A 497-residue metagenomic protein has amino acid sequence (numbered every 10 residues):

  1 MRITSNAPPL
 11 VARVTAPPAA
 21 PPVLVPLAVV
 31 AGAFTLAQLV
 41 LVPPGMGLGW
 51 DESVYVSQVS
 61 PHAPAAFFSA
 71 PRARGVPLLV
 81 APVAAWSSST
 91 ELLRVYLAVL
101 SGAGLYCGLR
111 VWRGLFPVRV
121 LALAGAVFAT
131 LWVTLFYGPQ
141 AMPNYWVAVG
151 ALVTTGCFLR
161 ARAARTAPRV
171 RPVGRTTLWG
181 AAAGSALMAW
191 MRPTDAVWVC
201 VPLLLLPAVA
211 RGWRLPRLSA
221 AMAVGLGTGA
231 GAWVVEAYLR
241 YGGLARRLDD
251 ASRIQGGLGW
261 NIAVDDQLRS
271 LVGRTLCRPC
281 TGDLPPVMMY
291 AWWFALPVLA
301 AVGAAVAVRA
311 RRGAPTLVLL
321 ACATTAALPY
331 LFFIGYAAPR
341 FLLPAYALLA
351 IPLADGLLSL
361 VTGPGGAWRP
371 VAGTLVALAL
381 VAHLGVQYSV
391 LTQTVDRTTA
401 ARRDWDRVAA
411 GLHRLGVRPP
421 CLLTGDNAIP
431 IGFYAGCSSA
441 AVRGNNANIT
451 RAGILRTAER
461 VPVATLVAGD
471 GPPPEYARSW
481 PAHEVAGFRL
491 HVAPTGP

Functional and structural regions predicted by a protein language model:
I3-N6, R160-V170, G174, L178 (+3 more regions): Perimembrane helix-loop-helix junctions
A28-A31, G227, I351, L357-V390: Signature aromatic-anchored transmembrane alpha helix within multi-pass, membrane-resident enzymes that catalyze glycan
Q38, D195, P216-W292: Membrane-lumen/periplasm interface segments of specific transmembrane helices in polyprenyl phosphate-linked
V42-V56, F67-V80, S88-E91, R240-L248 (+2 more regions): Extracytoplasmic catalytic/substrate-binding loops of multi-pass membrane glycan-assembly enzymes
V95-F116, V153: Transmembrane-helix motifs of polytopic, lipid-linked glycan transferases
L97, V133, P139-W146, A338: Short acidic/glycine- and proline-prone juxtamembrane loop motifs at membrane-interface regions of multi-pass membrane
P207, C280-T316, A326: Hydrophobic, aromatic-rich transmembrane alpha-helices and their immediate juxtamembrane boundary segments
R402, A410-R451, E459-G471: Short periplasmic/luminal acceptor-recognition loop of GT-C membrane glycosyltransferases, typified by
